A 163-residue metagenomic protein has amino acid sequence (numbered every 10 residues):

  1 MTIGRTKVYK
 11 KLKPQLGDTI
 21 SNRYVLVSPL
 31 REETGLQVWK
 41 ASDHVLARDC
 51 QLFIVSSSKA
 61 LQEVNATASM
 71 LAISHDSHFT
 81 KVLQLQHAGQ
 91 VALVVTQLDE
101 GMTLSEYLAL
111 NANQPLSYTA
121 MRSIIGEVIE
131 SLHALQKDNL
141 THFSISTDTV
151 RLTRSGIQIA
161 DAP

Functional and structural regions predicted by a protein language model:
T2-G4, Y9-H44: ATP-binding glycine-rich phosphate-binding loop
V27-I73: ATP-binding glycine-rich loop module of kinase domains
K81-A92: Short beta-strand micro-motifs within the conserved protein kinase catalytic domain, predominantly in the N-lobe
V94-T103: Short pocket-lining segment of the protein kinase catalytic domain that shapes the ATP-binding cleft
L104-L116: AlphaC helix of the protein kinase catalytic domain
I124-I125: Activation segment signature within eukaryotic-like protein kinase domains
I129-L140: Protein kinase catalytic-loop region centered on the HRD/HxD motif
T147-P163: Conserved protein kinase catalytic/activation segment
